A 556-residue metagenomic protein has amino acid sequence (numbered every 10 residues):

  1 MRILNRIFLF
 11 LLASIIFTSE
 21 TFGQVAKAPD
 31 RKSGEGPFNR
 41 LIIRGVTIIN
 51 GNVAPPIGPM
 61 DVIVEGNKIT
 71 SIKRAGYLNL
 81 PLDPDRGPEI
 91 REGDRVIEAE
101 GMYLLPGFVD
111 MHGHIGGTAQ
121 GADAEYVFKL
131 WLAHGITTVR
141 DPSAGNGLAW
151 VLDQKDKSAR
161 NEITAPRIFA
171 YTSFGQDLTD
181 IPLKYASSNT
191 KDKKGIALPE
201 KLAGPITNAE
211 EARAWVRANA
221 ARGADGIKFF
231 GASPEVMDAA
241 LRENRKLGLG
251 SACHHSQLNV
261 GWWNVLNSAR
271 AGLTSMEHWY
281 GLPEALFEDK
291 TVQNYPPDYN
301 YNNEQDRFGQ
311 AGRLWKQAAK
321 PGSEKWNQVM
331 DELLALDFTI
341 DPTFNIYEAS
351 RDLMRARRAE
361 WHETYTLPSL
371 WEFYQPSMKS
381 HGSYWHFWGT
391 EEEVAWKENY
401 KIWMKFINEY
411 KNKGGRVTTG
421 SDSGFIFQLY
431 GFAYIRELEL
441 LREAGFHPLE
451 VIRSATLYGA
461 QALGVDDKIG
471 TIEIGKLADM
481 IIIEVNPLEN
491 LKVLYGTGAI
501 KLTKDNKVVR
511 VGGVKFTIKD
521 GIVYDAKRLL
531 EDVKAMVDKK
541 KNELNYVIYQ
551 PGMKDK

Functional and structural regions predicted by a protein language model:
F8-E20: Bacterial N-terminal signal peptides
V25-P37, I48, A54-L105, S158: Histidine-rich, glycine-flanked metal-binding segment
V46-I48, W385-A395, Y400, K405 (+2 more regions): C-terminal helical cap
R86-V96, E100-E162, I181-P182, S187-I196 (+1 more regions): Metal-associated gating/positioning segment near the N- to mid-region
F128-W150, A165-S173, A220-A232, L241 (+4 more regions): Divalent metal-dependent hydrolysis catalytic cores, especially in the metallo-beta-lactamase
E162-T164, F169-N267: Histidine/acidic-residue-rich, glycine-tolerant segments that coordinate divalent metal ions
L202-T207, A214-G226, T274, Y280-E439 (+3 more regions): Active-site neighborhoods of metal-dependent hydrolases
L477-K534: C-terminal cap of metal-dependent C-N hydrolases
